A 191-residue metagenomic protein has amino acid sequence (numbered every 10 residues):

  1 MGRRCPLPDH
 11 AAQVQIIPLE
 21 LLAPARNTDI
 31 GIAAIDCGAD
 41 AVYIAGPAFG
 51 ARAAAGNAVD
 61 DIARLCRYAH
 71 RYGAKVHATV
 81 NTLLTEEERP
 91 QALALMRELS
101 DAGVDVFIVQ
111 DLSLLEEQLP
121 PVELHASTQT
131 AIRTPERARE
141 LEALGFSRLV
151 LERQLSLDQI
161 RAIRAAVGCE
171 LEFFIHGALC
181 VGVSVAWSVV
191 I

Functional and structural regions predicted by a protein language model:
V14-I132, E136, Q159-I191: Active-site pocket-lining/capping segments in soluble small-molecule metabolic enzymes
E152: His/Asp/Glu-rich metal-coordinating catalytic cores of metallo-dependent phosphodiesterases/hydrolases acting on
